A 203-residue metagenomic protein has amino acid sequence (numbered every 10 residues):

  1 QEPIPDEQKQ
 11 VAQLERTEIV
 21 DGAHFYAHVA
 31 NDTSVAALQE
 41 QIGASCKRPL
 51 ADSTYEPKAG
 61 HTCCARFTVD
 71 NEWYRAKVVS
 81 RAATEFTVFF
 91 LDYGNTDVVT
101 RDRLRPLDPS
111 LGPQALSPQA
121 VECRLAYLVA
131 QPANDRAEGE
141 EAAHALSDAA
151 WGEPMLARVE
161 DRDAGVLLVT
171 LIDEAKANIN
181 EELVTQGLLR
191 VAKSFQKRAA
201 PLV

Functional and structural regions predicted by a protein language model:
Q1-V203: Intrinsically disordered, low-complexity segments and flexible domain linkers enriched for serine/proline and other
